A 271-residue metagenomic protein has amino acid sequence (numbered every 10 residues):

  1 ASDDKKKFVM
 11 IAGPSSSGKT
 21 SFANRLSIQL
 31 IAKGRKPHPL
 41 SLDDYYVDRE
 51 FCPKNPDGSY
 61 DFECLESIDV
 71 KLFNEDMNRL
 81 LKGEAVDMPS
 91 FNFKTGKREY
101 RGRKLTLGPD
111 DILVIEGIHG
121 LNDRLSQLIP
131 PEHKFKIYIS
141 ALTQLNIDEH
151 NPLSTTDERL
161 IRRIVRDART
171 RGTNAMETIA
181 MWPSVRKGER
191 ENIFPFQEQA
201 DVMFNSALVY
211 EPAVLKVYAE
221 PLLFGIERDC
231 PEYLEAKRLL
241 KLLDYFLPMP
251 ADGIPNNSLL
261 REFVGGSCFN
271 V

Functional and structural regions predicted by a protein language model:
A1-M10, A32, K36-H38: Extreme N-terminal, non-catalytic leader segments that precede Walker-type/kinase nucleotide-binding cores
V9, H38-L40, V114, F135-I137 (+1 more regions): Hydrophobic/aromatic beta-strand patches that form the interior of the parallel beta-sheet core in alpha/beta enzyme
G13: The Walker A (P-loop) glycine that initiates the GxxxxGKT/S ATP-binding motif of P-loop NTPases
G18: Conserved glycine(s) of the Walker
S21-L26, S41: Hydrophobic positions on the alpha1 helix immediately C-terminal to the Walker A/P-loop
H38-L40, V47-G96, I112: Conserved nucleotide-sensing/catalytic segment adjacent to the nucleotide-binding pocket in NTP-handling enzymes
N74-H133, T178-F196, V264, C268: Glycine-rich phosphate-binding loop used to anchor ATP phosphates in small-molecule kinases, encompassing both
D123-V271: Conserved NTP phosphate-binding and transfer environment spanning the P-loop NTPase/kinase superfamily
